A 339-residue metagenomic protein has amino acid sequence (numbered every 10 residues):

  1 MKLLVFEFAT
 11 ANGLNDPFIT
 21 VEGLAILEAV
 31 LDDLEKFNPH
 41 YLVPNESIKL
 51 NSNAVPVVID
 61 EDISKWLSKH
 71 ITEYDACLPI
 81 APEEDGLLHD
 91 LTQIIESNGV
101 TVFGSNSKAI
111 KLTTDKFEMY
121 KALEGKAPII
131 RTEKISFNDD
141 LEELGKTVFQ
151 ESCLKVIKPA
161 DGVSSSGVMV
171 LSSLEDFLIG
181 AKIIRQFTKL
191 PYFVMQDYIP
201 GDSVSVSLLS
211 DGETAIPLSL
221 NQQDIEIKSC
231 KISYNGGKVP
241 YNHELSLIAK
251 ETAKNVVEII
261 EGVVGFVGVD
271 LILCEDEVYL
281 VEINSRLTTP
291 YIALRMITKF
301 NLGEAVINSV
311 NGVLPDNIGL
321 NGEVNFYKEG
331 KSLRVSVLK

Functional and structural regions predicted by a protein language model:
M1-F103, D139-E143: ATP-binding N-terminal substructure of ATP-dependent carboxylate-amine bond-forming enzymes
D60-S64, N106-K111, Q222-I225: Short, acidic/turn-prone active-site loops that include or flank metal/cofactor- and phosphate-binding residues
E96-G167, S172: A conserved helix-loop-beta module that forms one wall/lid of the active-site cleft in ATP-utilizing catalytic domains
L123, V148-V170, L190-G201, V206 (+2 more regions): ATP-grasp fold ATP-binding core
I130-T132, L154-K182, S203-S207, I227-Y241: Glycine-rich phosphate-binding loop of ATP-grasp-fold ATP-dependent ligases
Q196-E261, L273, N284-N311, N325-S336: ATP-dependent carboxylate/phosphate-activation module, predominantly the ATP-grasp catalytic core and closely related
V263-E275: A short glycine-rich, hydrophobically flanked beta-strand micro-motif that places a catalytic Asp/Glu for divalent metal
E277-Y279: Conserved protein kinase catalytic/activation segment
